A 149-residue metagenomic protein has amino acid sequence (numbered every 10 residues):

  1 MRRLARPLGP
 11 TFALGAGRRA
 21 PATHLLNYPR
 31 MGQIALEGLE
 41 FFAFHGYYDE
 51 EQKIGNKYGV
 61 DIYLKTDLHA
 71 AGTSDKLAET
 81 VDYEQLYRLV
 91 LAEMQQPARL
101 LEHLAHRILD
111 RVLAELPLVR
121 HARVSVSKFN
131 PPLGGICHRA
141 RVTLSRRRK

Functional and structural regions predicted by a protein language model:
M1-P21: N-terminal mitochondrial targeting presequence
H24-K149: N-terminal, polar/charged subdomain of small-to-medium soluble alpha/beta proteins
